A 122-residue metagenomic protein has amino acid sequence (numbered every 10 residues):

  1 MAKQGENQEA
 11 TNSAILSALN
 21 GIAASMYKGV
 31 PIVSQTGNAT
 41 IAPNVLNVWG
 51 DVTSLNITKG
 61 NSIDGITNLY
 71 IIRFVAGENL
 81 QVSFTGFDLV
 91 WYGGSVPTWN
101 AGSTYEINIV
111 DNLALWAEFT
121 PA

Functional and structural regions predicted by a protein language model:
M1-L19, F119-A122: Short, intrinsically disordered N-terminal pre-domain segments
Q8, G37-I41, T98: Short, exposed beta-strand/loop patches in secreted or surface proteins that constitute
A18-G86, T104-A122: Exposed extracellular interaction/assembly regions and N-terminal maturation sites
G86-A101: Terminal beta-strand-rich extracellular "head" domains that mediate receptor/glycan or other ligand binding
